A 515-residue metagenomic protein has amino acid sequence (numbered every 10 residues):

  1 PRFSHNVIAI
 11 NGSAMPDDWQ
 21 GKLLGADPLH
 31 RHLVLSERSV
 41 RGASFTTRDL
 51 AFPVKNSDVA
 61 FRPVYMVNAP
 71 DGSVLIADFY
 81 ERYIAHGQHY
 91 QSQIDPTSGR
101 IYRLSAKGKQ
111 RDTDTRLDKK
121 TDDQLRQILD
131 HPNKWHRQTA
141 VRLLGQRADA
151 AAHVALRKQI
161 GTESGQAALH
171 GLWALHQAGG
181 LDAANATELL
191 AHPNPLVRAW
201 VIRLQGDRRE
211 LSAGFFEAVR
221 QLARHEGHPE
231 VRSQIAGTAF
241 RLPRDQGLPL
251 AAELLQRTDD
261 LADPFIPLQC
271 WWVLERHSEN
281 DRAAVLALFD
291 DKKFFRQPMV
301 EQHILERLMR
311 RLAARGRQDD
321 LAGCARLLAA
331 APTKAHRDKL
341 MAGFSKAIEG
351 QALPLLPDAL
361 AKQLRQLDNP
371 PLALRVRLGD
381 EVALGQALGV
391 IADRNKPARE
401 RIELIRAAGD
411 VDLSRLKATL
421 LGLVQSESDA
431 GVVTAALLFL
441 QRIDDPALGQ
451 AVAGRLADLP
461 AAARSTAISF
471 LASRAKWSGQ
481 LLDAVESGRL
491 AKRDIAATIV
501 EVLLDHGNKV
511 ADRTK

Functional and structural regions predicted by a protein language model:
P1-Q124, W135, G145: Beta-propeller domains with acidic blade repeats across secreted/periplasmic ectodomains and cytosolic WD/CNH propellers
A77, Q91-G99, L104-K515: Long, ordered, helix-rich scaffold segments
